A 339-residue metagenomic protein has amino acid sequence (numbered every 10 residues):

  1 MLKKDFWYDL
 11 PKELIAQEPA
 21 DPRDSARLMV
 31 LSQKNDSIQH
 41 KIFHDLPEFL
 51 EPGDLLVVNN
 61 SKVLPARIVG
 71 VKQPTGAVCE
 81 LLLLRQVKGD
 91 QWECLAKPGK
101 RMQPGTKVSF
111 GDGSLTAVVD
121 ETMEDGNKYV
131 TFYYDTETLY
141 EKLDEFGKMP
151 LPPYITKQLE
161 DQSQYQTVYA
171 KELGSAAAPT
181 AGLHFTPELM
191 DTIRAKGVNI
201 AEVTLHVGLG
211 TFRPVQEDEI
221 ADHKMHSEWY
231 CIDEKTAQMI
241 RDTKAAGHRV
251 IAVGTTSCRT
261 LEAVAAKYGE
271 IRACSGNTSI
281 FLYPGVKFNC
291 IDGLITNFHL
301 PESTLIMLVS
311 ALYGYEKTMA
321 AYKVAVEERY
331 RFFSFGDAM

Functional and structural regions predicted by a protein language model:
M1-M339: Surface-exposed, charge/polar-rich loops and edge strands
